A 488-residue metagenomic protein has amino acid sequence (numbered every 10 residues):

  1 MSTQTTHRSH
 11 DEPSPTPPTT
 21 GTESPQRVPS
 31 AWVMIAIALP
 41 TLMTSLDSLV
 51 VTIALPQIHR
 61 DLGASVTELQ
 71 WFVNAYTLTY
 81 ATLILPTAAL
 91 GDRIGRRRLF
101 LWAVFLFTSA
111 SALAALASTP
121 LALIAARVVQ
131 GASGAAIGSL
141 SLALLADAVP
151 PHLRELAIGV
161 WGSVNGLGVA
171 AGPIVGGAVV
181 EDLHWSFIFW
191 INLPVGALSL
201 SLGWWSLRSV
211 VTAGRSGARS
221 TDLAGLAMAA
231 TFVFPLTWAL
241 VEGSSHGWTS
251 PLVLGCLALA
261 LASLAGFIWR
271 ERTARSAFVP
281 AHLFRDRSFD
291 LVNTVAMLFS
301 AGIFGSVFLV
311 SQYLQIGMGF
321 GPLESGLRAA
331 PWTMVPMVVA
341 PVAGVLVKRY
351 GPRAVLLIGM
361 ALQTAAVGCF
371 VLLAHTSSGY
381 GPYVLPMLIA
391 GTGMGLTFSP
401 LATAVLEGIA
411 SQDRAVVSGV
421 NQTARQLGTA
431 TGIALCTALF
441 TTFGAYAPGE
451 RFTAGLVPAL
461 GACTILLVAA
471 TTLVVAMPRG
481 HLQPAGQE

Functional and structural regions predicted by a protein language model:
S2-S206, V339-A343, Y350, L356 (+3 more regions): Transmembrane-helix bundle of Major Facilitator Superfamily
S30-L46, V51-I53, L62, V66 (+6 more regions): 12-transmembrane solute porter fold
G91-R98, P151-A157, A213-S220, A277-P280 (+1 more regions): Interfacial helix-loop-helix linkers and transmembrane-helix boundary segments in multi-pass membrane proteins
F105, L226-V233: Alpha-helical transmembrane segments
P120, H184, G214-S216, G243-T249 (+1 more regions): Membrane-interface helix caps and helix-loop-helix hairpins in membrane proteins
R154, L193-T212, A230-E242, L259-A274 (+1 more regions): C-terminal membrane-cytosol helix-exit motif in multi-pass small-molecule transporters
S163, L167-L183, F234, W238 (+1 more regions): A gly/Pro-rich, aromatic-decorated transmembrane alpha-helix motif that marks the paired, flexible gating helices
W185-A227, R275, R285, Q487-E488: Conserved aromatic/hydrophobic "specificity hotspots" at molecular recognition or selectivity sites
